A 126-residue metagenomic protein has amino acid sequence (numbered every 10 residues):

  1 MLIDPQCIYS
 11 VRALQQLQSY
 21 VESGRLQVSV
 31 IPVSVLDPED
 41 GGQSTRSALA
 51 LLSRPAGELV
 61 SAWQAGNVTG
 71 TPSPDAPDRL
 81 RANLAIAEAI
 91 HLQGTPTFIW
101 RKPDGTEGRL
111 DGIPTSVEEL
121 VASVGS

Functional and structural regions predicted by a protein language model:
M1-S73, E88, Q93: Structural alpha/beta surface segment adjacent to cysteine/selenocysteine redox centers across thiol/disulfide enzymes
Q27-V28, D78, G125-S126: Short, charged/polar low-complexity linear motifs in solvent-exposed/disordered segments
G70-R79, N83: Alpha-helical scaffold elements lining the catalytic groove of polysaccharide deacetylases
N83-I99: C-terminal structured interaction module
I99-S126: Non-catalytic, surface beta->alpha helical segment in thiol-disulfide oxidoreductase systems
